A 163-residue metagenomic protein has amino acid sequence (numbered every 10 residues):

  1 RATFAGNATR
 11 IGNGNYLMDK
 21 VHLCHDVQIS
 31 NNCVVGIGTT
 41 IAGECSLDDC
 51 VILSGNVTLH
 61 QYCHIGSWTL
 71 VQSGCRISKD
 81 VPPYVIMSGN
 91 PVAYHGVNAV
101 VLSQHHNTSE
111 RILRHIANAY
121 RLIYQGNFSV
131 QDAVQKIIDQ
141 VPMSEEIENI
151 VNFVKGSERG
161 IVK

Functional and structural regions predicted by a protein language model:
R1-A93: Structural signal for interior beta-strand "rungs" in well-ordered beta-sheet cores of soluble enzyme domains
Y84, N90-K163: Terminal amphipathic alpha-helical/low-complexity segments used for targeting or macromolecular assembly
